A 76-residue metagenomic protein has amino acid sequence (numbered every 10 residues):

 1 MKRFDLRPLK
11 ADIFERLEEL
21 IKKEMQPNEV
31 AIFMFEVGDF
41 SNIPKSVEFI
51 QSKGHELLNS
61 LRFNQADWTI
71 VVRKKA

Functional and structural regions predicted by a protein language model:
M1, P44, S52, R73-K74: Generic cytosolic/nucleocytoplasmic N-terminal low-complexity/intrinsically disordered segments
M1-N28: An N-terminal amphipathic alpha-helical segment
E15-I21, D39-L57: Amphipathic alpha-helical interaction surfaces in cytosolic regulatory modules
Q26, V30, F49, S60-R62: Long, contiguous binding/interaction regions
V30-E36: Glycine-rich repeat segments that build the extracellular carbohydrate-interaction surface of secreted and virion
G38-F40, K75-A76: Helix N-cap motif at beta-to-alpha junctions
G54-A76: C-terminal edge-of-domain segments
